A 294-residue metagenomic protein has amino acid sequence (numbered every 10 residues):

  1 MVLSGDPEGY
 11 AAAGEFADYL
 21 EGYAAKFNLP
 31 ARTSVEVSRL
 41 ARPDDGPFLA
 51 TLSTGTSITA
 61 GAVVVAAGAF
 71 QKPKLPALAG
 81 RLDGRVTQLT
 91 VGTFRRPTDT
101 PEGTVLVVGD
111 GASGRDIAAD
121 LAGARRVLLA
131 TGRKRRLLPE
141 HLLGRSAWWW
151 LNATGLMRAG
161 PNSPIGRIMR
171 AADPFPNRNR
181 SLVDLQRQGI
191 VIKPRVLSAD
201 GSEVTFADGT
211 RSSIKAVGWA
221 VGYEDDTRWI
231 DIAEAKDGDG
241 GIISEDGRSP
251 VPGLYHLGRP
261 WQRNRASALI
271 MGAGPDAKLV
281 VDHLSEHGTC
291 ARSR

Functional and structural regions predicted by a protein language model:
M1: Active-site segment of extracytoplasmic enzymes that catalyze sulfate/phosphate-ester chemistry
G5-R294: Flavin (primarily FAD) cofactor-binding/catalytic cores of flavoenzymes
